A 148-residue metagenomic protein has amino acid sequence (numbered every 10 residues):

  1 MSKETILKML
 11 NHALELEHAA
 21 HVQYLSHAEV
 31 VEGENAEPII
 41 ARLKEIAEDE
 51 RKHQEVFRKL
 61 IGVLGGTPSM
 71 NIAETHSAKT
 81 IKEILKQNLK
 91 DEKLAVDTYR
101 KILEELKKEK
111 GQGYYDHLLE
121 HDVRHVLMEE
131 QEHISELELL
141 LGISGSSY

Functional and structural regions predicted by a protein language model:
M1-Y148: Iron-associated oxidoreductase/ferritin-like identity signal
